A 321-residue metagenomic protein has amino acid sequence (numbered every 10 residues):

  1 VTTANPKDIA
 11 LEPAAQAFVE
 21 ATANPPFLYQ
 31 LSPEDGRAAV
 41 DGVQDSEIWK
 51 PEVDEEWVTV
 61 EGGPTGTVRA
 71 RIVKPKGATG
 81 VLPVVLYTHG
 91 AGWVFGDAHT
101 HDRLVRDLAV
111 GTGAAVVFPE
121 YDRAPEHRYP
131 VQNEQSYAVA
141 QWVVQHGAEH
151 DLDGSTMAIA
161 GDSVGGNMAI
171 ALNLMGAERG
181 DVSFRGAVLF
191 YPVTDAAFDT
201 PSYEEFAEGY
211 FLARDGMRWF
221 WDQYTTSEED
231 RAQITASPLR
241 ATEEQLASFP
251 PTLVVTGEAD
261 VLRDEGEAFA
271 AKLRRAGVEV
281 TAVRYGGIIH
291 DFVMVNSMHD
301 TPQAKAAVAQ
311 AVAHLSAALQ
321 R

Functional and structural regions predicted by a protein language model:
V1-I72, D230, P302, Q320-R321: A glycine/proline-hinged amphipathic helix-loop "lid/cap" segment that gates access to hydrophobic ligand pockets
A70-V81, L239-Q245: Short beta-strand-to-loop junctions in surface cap/lid or active-site-entrance loops
V81-A91: Short beta-strand element of the alpha/beta-hydrolase
H99-P119: Short amphipathic alpha-helix adjacent to the substrate-entry channel of hydrolases
H127-E149, A311: Alpha/beta-hydrolase active-site loop
V144-I159, R179: Gly/Ser-rich "nucleophile elbow"/oxyanion-hole loop immediately N-terminal to the catalytic nucleophile in hydrolases
G154-S155, I170-R321: Alpha/beta hydrolase fold serine-hydrolase catalytic domain that processes acyl esters and thioesters
G161, G165, A169: Gly/Ala-rich beta-loop-alpha elbow adjacent to hydrolase catalytic centers
